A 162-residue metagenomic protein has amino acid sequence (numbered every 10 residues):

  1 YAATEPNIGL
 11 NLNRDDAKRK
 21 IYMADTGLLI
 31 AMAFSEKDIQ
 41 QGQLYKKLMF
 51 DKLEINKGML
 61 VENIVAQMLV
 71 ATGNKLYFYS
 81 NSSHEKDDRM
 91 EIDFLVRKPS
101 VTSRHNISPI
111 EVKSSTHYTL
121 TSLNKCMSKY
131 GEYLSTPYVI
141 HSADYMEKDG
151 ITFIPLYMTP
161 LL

Functional and structural regions predicted by a protein language model:
Y1-T102: Accessory nucleic acid-recognition modules appended to NTPase machines
A31, T119-L120, M146-I151: Switch/connector loops and helix/strand junctions flanking conserved nucleotide-binding motifs in nucleotide-processing
Y77, S108, T136-V139: A structural signal for isolated positions on well-ordered beta-strands in alpha/beta enzyme cores
S80, K113, V139-H141: Short beta-strand/turn micro-motifs composed of small residues that flank or help shape donor/cofactor-binding pockets
D87, S115-K125: Active-site-adjacent loop/helix micro-motif of nuclease/hydrolase catalytic cores
D93, R97, H105-H117: Active-site ExK catalytic segment of metal-dependent nucleases
T102-S103, C126-S135: Arginine/glycine-rich "motif VI" loop of SF2 helicases in the C-terminal RecA-like domain
I140-L162: Domain-level recognition of nuclease-like catalytic cores that cleave nucleotide substrates
